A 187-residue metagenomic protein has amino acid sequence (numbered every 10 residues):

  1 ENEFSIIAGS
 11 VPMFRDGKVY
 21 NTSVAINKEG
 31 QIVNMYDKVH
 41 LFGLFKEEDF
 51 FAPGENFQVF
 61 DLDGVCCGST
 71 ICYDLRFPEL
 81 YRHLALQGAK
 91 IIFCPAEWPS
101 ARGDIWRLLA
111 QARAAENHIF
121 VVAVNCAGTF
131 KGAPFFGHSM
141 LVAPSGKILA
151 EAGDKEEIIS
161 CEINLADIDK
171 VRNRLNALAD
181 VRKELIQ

Functional and structural regions predicted by a protein language model:
E1-A8, R76-I159: CN hydrolase (nitrilase-like) catalytic-core segments centered on the catalytic cysteine and neighboring Lys/Glu
A8-F14: Short beta-strand-to-loop element that shapes/binds the nucleotide-sugar donor at the catalytic cleft/hinge
M13, H40, S100, G128 (+2 more regions): Residue-level detector of flexible, active-site-proximal loop/helix-junction positions within diverse enzyme catalytic
F14-Q87, S100-L108, F135, N173-A177: Active-site catalytic loop in hydrolytic enzyme cores
A25-N27, V142-A143, C161-I163: Short beta-strand-to-turn element immediately C-terminal to the catalytic PLP-Schiff-base lysine in fold type I
Q31-N34, K147-L149, I168-K170: Short helix-loop capping/hinge motifs at secondary-structure junctions, enriched in acidic/polar residues
K170-Q187: A conserved C-terminal secondary-structure "cap"
